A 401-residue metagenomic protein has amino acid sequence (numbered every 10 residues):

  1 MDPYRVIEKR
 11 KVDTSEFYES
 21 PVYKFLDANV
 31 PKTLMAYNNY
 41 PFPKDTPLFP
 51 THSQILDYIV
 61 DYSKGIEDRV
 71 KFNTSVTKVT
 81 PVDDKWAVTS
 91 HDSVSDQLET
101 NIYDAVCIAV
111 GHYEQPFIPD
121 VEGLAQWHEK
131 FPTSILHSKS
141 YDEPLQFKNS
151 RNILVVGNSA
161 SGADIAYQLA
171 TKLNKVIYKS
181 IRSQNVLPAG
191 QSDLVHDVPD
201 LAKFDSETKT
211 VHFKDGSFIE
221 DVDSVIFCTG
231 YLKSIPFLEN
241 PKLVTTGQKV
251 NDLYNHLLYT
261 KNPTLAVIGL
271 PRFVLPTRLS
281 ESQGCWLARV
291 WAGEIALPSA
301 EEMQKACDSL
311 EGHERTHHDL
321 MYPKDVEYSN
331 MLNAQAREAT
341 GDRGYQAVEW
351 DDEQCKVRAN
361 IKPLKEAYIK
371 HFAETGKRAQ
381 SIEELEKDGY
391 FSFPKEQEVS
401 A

Functional and structural regions predicted by a protein language model:
M1-D57, D61, D83, Y254-L257 (+4 more regions): Glycine-rich active-site loop/strand segments that organize a redox cofactor
K11-P41, G123, N360-K365, H371-F372 (+2 more regions): Flavin (FAD/FMN) cofactor-binding and adjacent substrate-gating region of FAD-dependent oxidoreductase domains
V12, F17-P31, V121-W127, P236-A266 (+1 more regions): FAD-binding beta-loop-beta segment adjacent to the flavin cofactor pocket
P43, T51-Y58, I108-A170, Q191-L194 (+1 more regions): Glycine-rich dinucleotide-binding loop and its adjacent helix/turn
V76, E99-E114, I153-V156, D221-G230: Short hydrophobic core segments
K78, Y167-T246, K261, V290-Q346: A Rossmann-like FAD-binding core segment of flavoenzymes
S140-Y178, F237, L257-E294: Rossmann-like dinucleotide/flavin-binding elements
A266-A401: C-terminal, flexible cofactor-proximal segment of oxidoreductases
